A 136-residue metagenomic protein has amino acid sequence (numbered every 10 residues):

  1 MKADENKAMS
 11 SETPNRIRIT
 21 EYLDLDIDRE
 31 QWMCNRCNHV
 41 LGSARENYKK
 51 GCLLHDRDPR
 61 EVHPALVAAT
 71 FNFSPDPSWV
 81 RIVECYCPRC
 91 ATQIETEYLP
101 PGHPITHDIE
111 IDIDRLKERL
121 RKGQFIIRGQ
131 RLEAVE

Functional and structural regions predicted by a protein language model:
M1-D26, K50-N72, D76, Y98-E136: Intrinsic disorder/low-complexity detector
I27-E30, V80-V83, I109: Short metal-coordination and nucleic-acid-contact micro-motifs, chiefly zinc-binding Cys/His arrays
Q31-A44, Y48, I82-C85, I94: Short, structured motif recognition centered on aromatic/hydrophobic residues
D76, V80-P88: Short beta-strand-alpha-helix junction that forms the catalytic/metal-binding core of metal-dependent nuclease domains
P88-Q93, P100: Internal, hydrophobic beta-strand segments that form the core of beta-sheet-rich folds
